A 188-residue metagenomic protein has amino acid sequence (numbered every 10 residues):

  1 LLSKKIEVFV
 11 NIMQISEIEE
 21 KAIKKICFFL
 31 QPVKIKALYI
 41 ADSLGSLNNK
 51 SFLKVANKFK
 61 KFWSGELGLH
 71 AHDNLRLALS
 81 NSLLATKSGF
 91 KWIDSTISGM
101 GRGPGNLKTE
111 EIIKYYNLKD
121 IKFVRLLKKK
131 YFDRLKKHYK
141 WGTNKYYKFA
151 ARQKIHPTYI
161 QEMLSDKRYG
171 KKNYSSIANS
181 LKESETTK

Functional and structural regions predicted by a protein language model:
L1-K188: Catalytic cores and adjacent flexible loops of soluble metabolic enzymes that perform enolate/carbanion chemistry on
